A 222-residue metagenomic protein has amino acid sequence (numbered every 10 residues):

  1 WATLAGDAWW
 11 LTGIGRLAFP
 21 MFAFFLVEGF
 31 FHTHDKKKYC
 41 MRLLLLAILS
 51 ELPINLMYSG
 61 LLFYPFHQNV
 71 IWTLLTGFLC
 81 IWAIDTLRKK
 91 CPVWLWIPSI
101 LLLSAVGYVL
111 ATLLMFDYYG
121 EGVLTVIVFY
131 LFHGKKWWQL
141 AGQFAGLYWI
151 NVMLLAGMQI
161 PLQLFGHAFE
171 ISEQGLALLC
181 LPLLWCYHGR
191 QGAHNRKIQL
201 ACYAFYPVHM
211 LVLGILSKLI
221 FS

Functional and structural regions predicted by a protein language model:
W1-S222: Alpha-helical transmembrane segments and their immediate juxtamembrane cytosolic regions
